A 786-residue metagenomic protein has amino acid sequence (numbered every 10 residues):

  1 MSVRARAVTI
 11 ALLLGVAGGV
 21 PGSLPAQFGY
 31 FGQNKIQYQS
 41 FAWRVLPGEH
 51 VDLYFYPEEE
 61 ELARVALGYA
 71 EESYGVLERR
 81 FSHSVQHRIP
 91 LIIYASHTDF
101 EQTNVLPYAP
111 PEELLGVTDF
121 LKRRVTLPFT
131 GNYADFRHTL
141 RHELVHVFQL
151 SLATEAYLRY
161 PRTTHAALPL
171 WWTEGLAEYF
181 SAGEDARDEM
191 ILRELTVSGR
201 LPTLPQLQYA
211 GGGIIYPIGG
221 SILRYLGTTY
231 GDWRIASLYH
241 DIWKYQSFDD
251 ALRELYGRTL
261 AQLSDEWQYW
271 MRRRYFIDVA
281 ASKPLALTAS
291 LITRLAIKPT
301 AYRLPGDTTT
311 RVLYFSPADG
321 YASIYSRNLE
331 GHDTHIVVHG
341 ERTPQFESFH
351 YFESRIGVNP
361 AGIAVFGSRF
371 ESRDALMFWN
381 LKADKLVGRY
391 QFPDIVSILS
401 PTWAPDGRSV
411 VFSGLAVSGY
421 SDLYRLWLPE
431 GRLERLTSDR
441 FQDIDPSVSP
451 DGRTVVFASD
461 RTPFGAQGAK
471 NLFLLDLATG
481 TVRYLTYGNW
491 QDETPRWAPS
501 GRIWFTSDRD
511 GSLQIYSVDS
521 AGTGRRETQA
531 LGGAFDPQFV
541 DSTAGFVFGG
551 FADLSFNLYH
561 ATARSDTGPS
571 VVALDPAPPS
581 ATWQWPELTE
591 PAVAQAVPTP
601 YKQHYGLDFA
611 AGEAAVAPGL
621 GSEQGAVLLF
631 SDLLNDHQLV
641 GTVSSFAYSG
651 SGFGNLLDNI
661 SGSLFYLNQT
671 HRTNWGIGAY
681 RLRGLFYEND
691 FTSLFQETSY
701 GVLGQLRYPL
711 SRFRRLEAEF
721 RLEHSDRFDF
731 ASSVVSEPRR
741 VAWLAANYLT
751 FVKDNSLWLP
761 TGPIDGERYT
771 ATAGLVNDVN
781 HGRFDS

Functional and structural regions predicted by a protein language model:
A26-P169, A186-D188, P205-Q208, A251: Juxtacatalytic substrate-recognition/specificity segment
Y30-Q37, A42-V45, Q208-G213, S237-R355 (+1 more regions): Beta/coil-rich, acidic/histidine-enriched accessory regions frequently appended to metallopeptidases
L53, L77, W171-R187, E194-A261: Active-site-proximal alpha-helical
I292-R294, F315-Y325, G340-E353, V365-M377 (+9 more regions): A flexible loop/linker signature enriched in serine peptidases of the S9 family
P305, G452, S507, G550 (+5 more regions): Outer-membrane beta-barrel strand-turn architecture
T308-T310, A361-G362, D406-R408, D451-R453 (+2 more regions): Short coil/turn segments that connect the beta-strands within blades of beta-propeller domains
F556-N557, T562-G676, R740-D765: Outer-membrane beta-barrel initiation region
N674-S786: Transmembrane beta-strand segments of outer-membrane beta-barrel domains in Gram-negative and organellar OMPs
